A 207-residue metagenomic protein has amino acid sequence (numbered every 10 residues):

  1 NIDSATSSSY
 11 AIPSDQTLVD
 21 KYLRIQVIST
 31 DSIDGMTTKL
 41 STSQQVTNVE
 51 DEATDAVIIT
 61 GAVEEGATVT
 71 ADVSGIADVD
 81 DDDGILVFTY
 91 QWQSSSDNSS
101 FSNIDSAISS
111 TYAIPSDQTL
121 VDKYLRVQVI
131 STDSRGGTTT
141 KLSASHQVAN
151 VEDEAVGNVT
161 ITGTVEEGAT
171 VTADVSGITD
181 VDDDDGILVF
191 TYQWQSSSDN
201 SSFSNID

Functional and structural regions predicted by a protein language model:
N1-D207: Ser/Thr/Pro/Gly-rich low-complexity disordered regions
